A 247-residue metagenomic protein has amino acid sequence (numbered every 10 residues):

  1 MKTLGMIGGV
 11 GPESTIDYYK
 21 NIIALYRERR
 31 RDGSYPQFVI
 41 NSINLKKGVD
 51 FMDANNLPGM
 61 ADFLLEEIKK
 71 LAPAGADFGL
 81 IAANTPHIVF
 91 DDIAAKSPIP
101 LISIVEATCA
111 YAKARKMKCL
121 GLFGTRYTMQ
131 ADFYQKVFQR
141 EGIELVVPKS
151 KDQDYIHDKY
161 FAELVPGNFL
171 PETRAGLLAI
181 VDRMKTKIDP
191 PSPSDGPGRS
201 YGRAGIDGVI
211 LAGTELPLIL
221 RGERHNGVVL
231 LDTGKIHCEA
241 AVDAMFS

Functional and structural regions predicted by a protein language model:
M1-P193, Y201-S247: Non-catalytic structural scaffold of enzyme domains
